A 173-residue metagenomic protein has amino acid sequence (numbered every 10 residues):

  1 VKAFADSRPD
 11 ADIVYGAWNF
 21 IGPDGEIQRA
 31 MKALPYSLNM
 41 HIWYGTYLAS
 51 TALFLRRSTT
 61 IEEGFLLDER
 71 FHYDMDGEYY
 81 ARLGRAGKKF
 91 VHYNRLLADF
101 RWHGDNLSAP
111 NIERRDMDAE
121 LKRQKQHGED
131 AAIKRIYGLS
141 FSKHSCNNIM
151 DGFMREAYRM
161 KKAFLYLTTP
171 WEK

Functional and structural regions predicted by a protein language model:
V1-Q28: Conserved donor NDP-sugar-binding/catalytic core segment of glycosyltransferases
K2-A3, K32, M117-D118: Glycine-rich, phosphate-binding/catalytic loops in enzymes
F4, T59-I61, K122-R123, I133: Residues within well-ordered alpha helices
A5-D6, G84, R135-G138: A general structural signal for alpha-helical elements within enzymatic catalytic domains
G16, G22-P23, R29-R115: Conserved nucleotide-sugar donor-binding catalytic segment
S108-E120, Q126-A132, I136-F141: Soluble, non-transmembrane catalytic domains of enzymes that act on hydrophobic metabolites at membranes
G128-K173: Membrane-proximal basic amphipathic "stem/tether" segments
